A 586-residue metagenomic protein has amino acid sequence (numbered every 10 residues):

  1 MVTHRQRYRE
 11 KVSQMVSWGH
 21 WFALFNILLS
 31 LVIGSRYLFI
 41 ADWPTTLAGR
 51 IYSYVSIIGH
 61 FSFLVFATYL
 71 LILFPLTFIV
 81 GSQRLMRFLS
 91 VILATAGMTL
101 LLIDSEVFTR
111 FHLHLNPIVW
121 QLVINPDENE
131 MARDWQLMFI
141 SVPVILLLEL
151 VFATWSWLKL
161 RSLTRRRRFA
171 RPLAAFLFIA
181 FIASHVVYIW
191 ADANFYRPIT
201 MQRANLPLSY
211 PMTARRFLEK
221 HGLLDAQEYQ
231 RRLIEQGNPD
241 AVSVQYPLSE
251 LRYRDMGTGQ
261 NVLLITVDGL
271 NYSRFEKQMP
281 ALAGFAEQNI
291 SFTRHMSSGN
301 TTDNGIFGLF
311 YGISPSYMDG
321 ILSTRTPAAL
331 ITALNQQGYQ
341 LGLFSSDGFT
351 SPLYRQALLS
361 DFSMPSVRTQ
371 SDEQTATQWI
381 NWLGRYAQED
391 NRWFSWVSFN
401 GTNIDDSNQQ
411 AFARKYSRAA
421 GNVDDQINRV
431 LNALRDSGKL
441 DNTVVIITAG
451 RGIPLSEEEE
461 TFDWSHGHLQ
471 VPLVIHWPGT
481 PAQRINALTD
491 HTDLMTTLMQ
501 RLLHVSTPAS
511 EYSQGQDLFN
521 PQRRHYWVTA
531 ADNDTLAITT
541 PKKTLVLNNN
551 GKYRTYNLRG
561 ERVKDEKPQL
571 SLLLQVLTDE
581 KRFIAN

Functional and structural regions predicted by a protein language model:
M1-S209: Transmembrane and membrane-interface helices of multi-pass, inner-membrane envelope-modifying transferases
V2-I27, V80-S82, F88, P126 (+3 more regions): Membrane-interface soluble catalytic domains
M15, N26, A433-N442, I446-T480: Histidine-centered active-site microenvironments of extracellular/periplasmic hydrolases and transferases
G49-I51, V55-S56, M318-I321, A413-S417 (+2 more regions): Active-site rim elements
I58, D268, L334, V397 (+4 more regions): Generic structural signal for small/hydrophobic residues in well-ordered secondary structure, especially within
F178-S407, G515: Active-site-proximal alpha/beta segments of enzymes that process anionic O-linked groups
N300-I313, L431, E460-A509: Substrate-binding rim/cap in mid-to-C-terminal beta-strand-loop elements of soluble/periplasmic
P352, W382-D425, R429, P454-S465: Active-site His/acidic residue clusters
